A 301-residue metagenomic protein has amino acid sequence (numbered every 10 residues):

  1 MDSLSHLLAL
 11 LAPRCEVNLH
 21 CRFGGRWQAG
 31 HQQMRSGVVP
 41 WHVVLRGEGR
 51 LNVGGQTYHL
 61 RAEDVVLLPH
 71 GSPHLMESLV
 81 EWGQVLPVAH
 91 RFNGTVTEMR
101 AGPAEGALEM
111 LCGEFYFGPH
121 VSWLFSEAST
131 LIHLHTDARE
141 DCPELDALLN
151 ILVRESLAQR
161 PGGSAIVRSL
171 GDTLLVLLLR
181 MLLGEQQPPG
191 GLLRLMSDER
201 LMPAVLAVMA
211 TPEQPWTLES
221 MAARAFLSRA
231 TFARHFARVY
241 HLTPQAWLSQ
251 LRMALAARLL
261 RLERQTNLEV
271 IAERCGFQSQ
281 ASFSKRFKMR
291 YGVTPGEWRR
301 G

Functional and structural regions predicted by a protein language model:
M1-D64, S72-A101: Generic protein-terminus/edge-of-domain signal
H6-L10, P73-L152: A hydrophobic/aromatic-rich effector-binding and dimerization subdomain of bacterial HTH-type transcriptional regulators
V44, V208-T211, L260-E263: Short helix-to-turn junction characteristic of helix-turn-helix DNA-binding domains, especially the helix
R50, T57, P215, W247 (+2 more regions): Residue at a beta-strand N-cap/secondary-structure junction
L111-H120, E127-A207: An amphipathic alpha-helical interaction segment
T173, L177-L183, L193, P203 (+2 more regions): Basic/polar phosphate-binding segments, predominantly the helix-turn-helix DNA-binding elements of transcriptional
W247, L259-L260: Cytosolic nucleotide-binding catalytic cores of signal-transduction proteins
